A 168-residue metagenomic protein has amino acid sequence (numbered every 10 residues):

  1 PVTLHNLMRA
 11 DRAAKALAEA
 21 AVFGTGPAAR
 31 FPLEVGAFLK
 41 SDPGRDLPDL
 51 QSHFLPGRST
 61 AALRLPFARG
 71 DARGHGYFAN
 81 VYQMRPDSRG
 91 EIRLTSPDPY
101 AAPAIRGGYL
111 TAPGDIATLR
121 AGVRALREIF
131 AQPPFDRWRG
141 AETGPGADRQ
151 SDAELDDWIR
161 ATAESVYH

Functional and structural regions predicted by a protein language model:
P1-A16: Acidic/histidine-rich catalytic neighborhood
L17-H168: FAD-dependent oxidoreductase catalytic-site/capping-region signature
